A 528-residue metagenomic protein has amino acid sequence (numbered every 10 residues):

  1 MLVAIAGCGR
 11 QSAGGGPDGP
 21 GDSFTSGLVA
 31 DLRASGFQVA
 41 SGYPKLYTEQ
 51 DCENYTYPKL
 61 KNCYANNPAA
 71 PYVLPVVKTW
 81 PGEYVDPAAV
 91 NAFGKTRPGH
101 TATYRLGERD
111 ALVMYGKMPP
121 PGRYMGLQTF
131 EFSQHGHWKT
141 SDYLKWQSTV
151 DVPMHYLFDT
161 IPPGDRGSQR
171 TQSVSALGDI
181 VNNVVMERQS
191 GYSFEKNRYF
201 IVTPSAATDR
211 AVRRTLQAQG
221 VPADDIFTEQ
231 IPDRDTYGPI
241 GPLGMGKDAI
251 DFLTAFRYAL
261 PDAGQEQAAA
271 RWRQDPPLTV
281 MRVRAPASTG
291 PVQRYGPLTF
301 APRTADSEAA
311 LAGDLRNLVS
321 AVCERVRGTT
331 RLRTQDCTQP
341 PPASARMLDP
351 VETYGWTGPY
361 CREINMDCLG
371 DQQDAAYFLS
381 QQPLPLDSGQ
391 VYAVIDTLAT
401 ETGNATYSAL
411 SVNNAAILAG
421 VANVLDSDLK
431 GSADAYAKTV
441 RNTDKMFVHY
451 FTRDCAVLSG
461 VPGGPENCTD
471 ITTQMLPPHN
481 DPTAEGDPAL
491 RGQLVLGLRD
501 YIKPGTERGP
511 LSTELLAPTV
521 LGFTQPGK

Functional and structural regions predicted by a protein language model:
A4-G7: C-terminal motif of bacterial Sec signal peptides marking the signal peptidase cleavage site
G9-Q11: Bacterial signal peptide processing site
G16-K528: A compositional/structural signature for long, glycine/proline-rich flexible linkers and loops on extracytoplasmic
